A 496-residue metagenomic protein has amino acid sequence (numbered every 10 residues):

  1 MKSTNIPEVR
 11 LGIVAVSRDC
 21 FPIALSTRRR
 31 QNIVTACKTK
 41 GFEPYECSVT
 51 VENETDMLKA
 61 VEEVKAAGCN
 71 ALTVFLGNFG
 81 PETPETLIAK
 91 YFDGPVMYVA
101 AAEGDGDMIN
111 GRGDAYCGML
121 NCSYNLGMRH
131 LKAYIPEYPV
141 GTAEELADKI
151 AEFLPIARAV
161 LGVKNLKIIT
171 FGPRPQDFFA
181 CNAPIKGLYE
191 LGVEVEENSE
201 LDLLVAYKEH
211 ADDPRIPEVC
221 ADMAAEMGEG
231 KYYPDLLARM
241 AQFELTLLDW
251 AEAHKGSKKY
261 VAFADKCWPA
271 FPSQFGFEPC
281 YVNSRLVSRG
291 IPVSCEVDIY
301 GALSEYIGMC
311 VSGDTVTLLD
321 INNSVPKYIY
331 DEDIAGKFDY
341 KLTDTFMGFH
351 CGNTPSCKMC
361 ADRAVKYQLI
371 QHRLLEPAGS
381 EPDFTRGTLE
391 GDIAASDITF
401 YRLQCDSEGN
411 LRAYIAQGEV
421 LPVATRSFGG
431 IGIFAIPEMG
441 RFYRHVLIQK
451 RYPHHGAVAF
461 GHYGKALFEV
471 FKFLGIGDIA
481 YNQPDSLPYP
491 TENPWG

Functional and structural regions predicted by a protein language model:
K2-K38: N-terminal basic/disordered segments at the start of proteins
T4-L11, E43-Y45, D105-Y232, L236: Cap/lid and interdomain-hinge subdomains that line or gate substrate/regulatory clefts in soluble alpha/beta enzymes
M57-C69, I88, T246-G256: Short, well-structured alpha-helical segments in soluble
C69-N78, M97-V99, Y260-D265: Periplasmic-binding protein-like
L87-D114, N121-G127, K132, R285-V297: Short, acidic/small-residue loops that bind anionic groups at enzyme active sites
C220, A225-V311: Long, internal scaffold/assembly segments composed of regular secondary structure
V287-T425: C-terminal catalytic subdomain
L369-G496: Extended hydrophobic packing segments that form well-structured cores
